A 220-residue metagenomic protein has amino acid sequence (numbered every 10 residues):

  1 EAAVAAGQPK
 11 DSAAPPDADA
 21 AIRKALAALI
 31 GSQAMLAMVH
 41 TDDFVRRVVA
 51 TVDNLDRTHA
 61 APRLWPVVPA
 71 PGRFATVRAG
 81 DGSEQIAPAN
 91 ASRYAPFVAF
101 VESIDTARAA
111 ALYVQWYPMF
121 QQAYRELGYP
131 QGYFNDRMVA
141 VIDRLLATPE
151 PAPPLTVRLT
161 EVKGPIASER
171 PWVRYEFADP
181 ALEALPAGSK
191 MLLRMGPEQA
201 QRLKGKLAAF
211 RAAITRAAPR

Functional and structural regions predicted by a protein language model:
E1-R93: N-terminal Sec/ER secretory leader and immediately downstream segment of secreted/extracellular precursors
Q33-H40, V101, D105-R108, M195: Non-transmembrane, amphipathic alpha-helical segments
T41, H59-V67, R108-Y113, A123-M138 (+2 more regions): Surface-exposed patches in mature extracellular/periplasmic domains of secreted proteins
R47, N54, Q115, M119 (+4 more regions): Charged, amphipathic alpha-helical oligomerization/scaffolding segments
V52, Y124, I142-P149, P153 (+2 more regions): A structural signal for well-ordered alpha-helices, especially hydrophobic packing surfaces of coiled-coils
T76-V139: Mid-length scaffold segments of soluble, non-membrane domains
R137-L145, P149-R174: Alpha-helical bundle/repeat cores within regulatory domains of eukaryotic proteins
T160-R220: A cross-kingdom marker for long, charged
